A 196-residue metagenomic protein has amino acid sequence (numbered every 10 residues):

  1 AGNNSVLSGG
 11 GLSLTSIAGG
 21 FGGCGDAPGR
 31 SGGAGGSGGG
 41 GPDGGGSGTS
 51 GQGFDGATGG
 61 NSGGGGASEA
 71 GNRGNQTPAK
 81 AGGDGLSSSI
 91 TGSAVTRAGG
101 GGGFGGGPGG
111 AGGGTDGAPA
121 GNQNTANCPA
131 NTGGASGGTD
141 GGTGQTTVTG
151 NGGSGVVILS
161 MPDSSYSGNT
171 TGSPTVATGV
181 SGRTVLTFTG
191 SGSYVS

Functional and structural regions predicted by a protein language model:
A1-S196: Low-complexity, glycine/proline-biased repetitive segments and flexible coils/loops
